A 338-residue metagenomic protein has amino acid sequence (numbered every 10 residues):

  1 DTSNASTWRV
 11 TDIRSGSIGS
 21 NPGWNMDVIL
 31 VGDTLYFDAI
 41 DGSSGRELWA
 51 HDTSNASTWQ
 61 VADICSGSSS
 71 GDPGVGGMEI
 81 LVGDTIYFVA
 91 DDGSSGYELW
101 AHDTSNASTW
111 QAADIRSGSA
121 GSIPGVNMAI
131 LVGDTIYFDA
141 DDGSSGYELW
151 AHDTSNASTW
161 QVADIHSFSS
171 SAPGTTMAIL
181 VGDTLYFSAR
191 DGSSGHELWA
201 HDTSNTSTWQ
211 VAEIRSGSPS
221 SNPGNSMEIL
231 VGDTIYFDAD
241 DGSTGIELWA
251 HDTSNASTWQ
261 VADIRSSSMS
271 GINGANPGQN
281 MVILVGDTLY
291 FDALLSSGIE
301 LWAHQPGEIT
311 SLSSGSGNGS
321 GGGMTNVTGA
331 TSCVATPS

Functional and structural regions predicted by a protein language model:
D1-S313, G319: Feature 14080 marks short, conserved micro-sites in well-ordered regions that are central to protein function
T310-T336: Ser/Thr/Gly/Pro-rich low-complexity, disordered linker/stalk segments of secreted and cell-surface proteins
